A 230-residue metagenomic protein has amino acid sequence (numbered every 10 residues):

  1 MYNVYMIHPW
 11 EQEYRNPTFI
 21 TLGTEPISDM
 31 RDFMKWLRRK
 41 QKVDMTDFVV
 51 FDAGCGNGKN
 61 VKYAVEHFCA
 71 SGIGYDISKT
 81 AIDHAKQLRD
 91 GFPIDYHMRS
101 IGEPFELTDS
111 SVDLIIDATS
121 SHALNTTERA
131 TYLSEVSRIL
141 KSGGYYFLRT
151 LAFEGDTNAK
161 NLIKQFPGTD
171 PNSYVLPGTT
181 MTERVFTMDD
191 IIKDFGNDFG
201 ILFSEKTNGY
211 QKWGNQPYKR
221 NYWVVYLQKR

Functional and structural regions predicted by a protein language model:
M1-F51, G56-P104, T126-T131, Y145-R230: Class I (Rossmann-like) S-adenosyl-L-methionine-dependent methyltransferase catalytic domain, capturing the SAM-binding
E106-I115: A short acidic, Gly/Pro-enriched loop at the edge of an enzyme's catalytic core that lines a small-molecule cofactor
D117-S120: A short beta-strand submotif of the Rossmann-like class I SAM-dependent methyltransferase core that lines
A123: ABC ATPase nucleotide-binding domain "signature" loop
A130-S142: A short glycine-rich, Lys/Arg-flanked "PGG" loop and its adjoining helix->strand segment in the class I
